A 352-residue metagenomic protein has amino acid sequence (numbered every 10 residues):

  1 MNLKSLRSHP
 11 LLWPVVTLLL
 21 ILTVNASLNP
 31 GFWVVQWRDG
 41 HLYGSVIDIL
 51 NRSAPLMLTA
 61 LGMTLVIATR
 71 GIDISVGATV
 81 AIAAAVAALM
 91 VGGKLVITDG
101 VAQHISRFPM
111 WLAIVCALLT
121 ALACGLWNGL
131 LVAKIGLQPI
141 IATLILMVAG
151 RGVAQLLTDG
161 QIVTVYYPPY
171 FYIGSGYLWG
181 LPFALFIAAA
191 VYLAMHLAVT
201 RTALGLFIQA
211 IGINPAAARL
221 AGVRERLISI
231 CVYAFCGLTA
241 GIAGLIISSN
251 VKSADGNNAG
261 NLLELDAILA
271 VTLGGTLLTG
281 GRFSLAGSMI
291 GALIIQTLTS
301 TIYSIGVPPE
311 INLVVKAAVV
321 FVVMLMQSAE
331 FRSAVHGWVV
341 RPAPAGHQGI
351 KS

Functional and structural regions predicted by a protein language model:
M1-G31, L193, L220-L227, L298-S352: Cytosolic-side transmembrane-helix boundaries in multi-pass membrane proteins
M1-L58, L95-L112, H347-S352: Membrane-interfacial amphipathic/re-entrant helices at transmembrane-helix boundaries
K4, W111, I135, P139-T202 (+3 more regions): Transmembrane helix-bundle core of multi-pass membrane transporters and related energy-transducing complexes
N25-A26, L42-K94, L130-L137, I268-V271 (+2 more regions): Single transmembrane alpha-helix segments in multi-pass membrane proteins
G31-N51, A154-L157, S175-W179, V199-T200 (+2 more regions): Inter-helical junctions in multi-pass inner-membrane proteins, predominant in energy-converting antiporter-like
L95-M147, G291: Alpha-helical transmembrane segments within multi-pass membrane transporters and channels
P109-A117, A123-N128, G180-D255: Helix-loop-helix "hairpin" substructures at the membrane interface of multi-pass membrane proteins
A240, V251, D255-A317: Transmembrane alpha-helical segments in multi-pass inner-membrane proteins
